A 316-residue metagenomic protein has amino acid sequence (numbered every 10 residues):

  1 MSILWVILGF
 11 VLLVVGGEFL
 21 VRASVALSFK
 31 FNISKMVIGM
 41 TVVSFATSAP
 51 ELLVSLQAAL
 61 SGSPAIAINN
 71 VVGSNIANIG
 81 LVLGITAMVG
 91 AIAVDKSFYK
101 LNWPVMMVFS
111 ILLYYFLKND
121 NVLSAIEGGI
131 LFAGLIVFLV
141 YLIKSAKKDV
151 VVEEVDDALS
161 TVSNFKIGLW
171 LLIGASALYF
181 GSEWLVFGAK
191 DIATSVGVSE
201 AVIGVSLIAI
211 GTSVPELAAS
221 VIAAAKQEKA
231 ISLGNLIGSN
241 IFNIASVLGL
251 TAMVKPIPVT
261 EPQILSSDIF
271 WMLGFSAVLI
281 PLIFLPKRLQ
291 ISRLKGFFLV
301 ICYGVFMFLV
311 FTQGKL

Functional and structural regions predicted by a protein language model:
M1-L316: Hydrophobic alpha-helical segments, chiefly the membrane-spanning helices and signal/signal-anchor peptides
